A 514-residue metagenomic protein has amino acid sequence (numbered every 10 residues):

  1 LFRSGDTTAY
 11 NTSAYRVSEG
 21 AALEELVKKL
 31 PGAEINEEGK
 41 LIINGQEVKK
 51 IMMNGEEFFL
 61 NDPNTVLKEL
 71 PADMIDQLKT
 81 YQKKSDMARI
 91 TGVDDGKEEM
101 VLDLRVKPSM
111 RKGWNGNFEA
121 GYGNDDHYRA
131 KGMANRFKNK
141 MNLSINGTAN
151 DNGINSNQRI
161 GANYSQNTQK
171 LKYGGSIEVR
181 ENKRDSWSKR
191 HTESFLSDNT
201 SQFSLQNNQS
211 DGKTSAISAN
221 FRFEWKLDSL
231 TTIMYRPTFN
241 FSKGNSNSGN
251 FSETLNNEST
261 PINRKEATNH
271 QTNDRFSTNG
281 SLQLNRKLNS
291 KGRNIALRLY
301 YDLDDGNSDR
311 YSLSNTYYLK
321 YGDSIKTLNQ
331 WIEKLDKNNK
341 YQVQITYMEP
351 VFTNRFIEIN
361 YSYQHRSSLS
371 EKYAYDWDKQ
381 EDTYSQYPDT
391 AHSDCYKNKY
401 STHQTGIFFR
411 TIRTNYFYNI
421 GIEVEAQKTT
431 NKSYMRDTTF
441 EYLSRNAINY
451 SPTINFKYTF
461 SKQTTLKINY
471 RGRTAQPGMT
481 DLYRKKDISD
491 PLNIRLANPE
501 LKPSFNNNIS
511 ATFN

Functional and structural regions predicted by a protein language model:
L1-R16, E24-E25, N36-E38, N44-V48 (+2 more regions): Short, acidic, small-residue-rich periplasmic hinge/interaction motif at the N-terminus of Gram-negative outer-membrane
G5-T7, A21, N36-E38, Q46-V48 (+4 more regions): Extracytoplasmic
A9-N11, I42, K50-N54, Q77-Y81 (+3 more regions): Soluble periplasmic/extracytoplasmic beta-strand elements of cell-envelope proteins
Y15, K29, E57-K84, N139-L143: Short acidic/polar hinge/loop motifs at secondary-structure boundaries that mediate gating or recognition
S18-P31, T80-Y81, I454: Amphipathic, non-transmembrane alpha-helical segments in extracytoplasmic/periplasmic proteins
E24-F59, Q77, M87-G96: Extracytoplasmic beta-strand/coil segments of soluble accessory domains associated with Gram-negative outer-membrane
N61-N64, K84-A130, K140-N514: Primarily recognizes Gram-negative and organellar outer-membrane beta-barrels
